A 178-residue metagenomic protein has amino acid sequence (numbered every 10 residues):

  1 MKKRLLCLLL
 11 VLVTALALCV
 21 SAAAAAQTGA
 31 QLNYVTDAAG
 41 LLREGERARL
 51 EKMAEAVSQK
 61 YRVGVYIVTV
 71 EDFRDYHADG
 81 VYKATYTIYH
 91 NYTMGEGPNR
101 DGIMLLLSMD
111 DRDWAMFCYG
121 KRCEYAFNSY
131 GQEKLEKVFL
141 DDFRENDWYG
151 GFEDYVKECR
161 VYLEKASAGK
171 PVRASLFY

Functional and structural regions predicted by a protein language model:
M1-L10: Positively charged n-region of N-terminal signal peptides that target proteins for export
L9-S21: Bacterial N-terminal signal peptides
A23-Y178: Folded, non-transmembrane soluble domains that reside on the lumenal/extracytoplasmic side of membranes
